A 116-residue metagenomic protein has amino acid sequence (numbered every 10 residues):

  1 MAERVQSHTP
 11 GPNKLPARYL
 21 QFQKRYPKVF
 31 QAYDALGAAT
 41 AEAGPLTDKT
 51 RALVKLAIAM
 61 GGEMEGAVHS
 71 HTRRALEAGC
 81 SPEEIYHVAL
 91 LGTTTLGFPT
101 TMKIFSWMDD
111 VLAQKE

Functional and structural regions predicted by a protein language model:
M1-T50, K103-E116: Acidic, glycine/proline-rich low-complexity segments that act as flexible tails and inter-domain linkers
Q23, T40, G44, G61-E65 (+2 more regions): Residues at alpha-helix boundaries and short interhelical turns
Y33, G37, L53-M60, V88-T93: Short alpha-helical scaffolding segments that buttress acidic/His motifs in well-ordered protein cores
E42, L76, T94: Short polybasic/polar patches that bind polyanions
K49-L53, S70: Short connector loops at helix/strand junctions that flank enzyme active sites, especially segments positioning acidic
M60-A89: Mid-chain, well-packed structural core segment of small domains
Y86-D109: C-terminal structural segments of small proteins and small subunits
